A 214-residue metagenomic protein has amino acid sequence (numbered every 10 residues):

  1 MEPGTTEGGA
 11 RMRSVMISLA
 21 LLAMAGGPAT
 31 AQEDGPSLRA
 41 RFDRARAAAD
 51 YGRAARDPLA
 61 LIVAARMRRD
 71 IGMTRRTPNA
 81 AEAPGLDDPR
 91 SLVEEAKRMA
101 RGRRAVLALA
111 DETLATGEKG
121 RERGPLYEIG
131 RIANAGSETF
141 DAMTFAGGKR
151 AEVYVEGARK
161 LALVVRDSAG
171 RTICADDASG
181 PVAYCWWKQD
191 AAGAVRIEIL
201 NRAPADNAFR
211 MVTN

Functional and structural regions predicted by a protein language model:
M1-R11: Short, Lys/Arg-enriched N-terminal segments with co-localized hydrophobic residues within the first ~10-30 amino acids
V15-M24: Sec-dependent N-terminal signal peptides
Q32-E95: Alpha-helical, heptad-rich or low-complexity scaffold/stalk segments that mediate oligomerization or tethering
R68-I71, R75-A142: Non-catalytic extracellular/lumenal accessory regions of secreted precursors
G117, R121-R123, V195, I199-N214: C-terminal edge strands of extracellular/lumenal beta-sandwich accessory domains
T139-G157, L163, V195-L200: Hydrophobic beta-strand segments within beta-rich accessory/binding domains
M143, A178-D190: Beta-sandwich interaction modules
K160-R171, R210: Short, surface-exposed beta-strand/strand-loop-strand elements in extracellular ectodomains
